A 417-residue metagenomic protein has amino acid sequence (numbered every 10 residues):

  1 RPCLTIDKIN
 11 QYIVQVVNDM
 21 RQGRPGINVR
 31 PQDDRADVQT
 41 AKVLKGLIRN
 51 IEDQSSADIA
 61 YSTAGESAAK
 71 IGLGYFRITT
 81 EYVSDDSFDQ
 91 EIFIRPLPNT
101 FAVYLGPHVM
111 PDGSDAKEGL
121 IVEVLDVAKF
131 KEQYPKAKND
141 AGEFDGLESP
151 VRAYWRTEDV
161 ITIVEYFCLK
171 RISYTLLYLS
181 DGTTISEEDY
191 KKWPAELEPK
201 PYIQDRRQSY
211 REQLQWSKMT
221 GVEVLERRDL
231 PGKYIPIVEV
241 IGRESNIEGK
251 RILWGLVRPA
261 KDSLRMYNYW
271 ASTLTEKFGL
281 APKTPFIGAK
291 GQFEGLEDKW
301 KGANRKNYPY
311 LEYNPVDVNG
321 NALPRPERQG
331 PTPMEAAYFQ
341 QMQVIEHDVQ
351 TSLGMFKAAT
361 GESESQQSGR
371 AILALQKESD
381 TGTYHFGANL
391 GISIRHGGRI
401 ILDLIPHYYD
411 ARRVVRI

Functional and structural regions predicted by a protein language model:
R1-I417: Extended alpha-helical, oligomerization-prone segments that build pores/tubes and scaffolds
